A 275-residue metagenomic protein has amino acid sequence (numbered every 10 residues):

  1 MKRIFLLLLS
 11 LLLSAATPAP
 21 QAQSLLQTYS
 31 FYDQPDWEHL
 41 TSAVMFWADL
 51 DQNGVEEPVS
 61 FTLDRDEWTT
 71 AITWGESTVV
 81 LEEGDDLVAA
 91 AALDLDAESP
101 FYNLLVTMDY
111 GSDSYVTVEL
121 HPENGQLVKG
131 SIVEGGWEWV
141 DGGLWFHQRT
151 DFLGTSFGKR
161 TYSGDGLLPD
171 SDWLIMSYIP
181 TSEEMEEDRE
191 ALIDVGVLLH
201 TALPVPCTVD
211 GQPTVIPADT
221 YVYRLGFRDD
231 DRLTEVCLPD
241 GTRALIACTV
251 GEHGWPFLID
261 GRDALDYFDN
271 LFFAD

Functional and structural regions predicted by a protein language model:
M1-P20: Sec-dependent N-terminal signal peptides of Gram-positive bacterial secreted proteins and lipoproteins
Q21-D85, D275: Terminal domain-start segments
S24-Q34, L40, G125-D275: Acidic, small-residue rich beta-repeat scaffolds with periodic aromatic anchors
D49-T62, L95-M108, G143-H147: Acidic/hydrophobic-patterned starts of short beta strands in beta-sheet-rich repeat architectures
D66-A71, S112-V118, G154-S163: Structural motif
I72, D86-E98, E119, G130-G142 (+1 more regions): Short, exposed beta-strand/loop patches in secreted or surface proteins that constitute
L93-S131: Long, charged/polar, surface-exposed segments that mediate recognition or autoinhibition
